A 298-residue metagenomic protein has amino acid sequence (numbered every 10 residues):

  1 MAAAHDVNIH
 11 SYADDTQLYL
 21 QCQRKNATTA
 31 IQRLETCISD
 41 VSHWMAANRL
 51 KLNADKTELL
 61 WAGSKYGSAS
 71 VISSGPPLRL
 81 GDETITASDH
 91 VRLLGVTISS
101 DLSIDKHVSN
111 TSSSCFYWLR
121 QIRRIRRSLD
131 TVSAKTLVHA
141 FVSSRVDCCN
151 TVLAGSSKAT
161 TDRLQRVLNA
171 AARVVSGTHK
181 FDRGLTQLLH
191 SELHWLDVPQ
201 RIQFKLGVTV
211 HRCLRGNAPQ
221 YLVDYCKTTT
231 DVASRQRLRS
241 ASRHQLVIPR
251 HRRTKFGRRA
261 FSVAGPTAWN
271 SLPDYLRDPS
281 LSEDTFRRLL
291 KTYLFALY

Functional and structural regions predicted by a protein language model:
M1-Y298: Hydrophobic/basic alpha-helical segments
